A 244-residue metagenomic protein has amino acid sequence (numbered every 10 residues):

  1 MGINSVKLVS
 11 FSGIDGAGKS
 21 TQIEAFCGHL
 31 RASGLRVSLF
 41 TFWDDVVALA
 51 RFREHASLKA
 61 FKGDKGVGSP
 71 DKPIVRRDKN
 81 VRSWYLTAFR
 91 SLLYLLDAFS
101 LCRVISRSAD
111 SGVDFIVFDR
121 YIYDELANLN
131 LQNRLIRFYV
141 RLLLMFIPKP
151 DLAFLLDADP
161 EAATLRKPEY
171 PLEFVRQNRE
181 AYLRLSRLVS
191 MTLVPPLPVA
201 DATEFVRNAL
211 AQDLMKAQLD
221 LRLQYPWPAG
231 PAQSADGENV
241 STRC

Functional and structural regions predicted by a protein language model:
F11: Hydrophobic anchor at the beta1->P-loop junction of P-loop NTPases
I14: P-loop (Walker A) phosphate-binding loop of NTP-binding proteins
K19: Conserved lysine of the Walker
Q22: Hydrophobic positions on the alpha1 helix immediately C-terminal to the Walker A/P-loop
G28-L39: Post-Walker A helix-loop "phosphate-sensing" segment adjacent to the P-loop in P-loop NTPases
D44-L131, F138: ATP-dependent small-molecule kinase phosphotransfer cores that center on conserved nucleotide phosphate-binding segments
F115, R120-R184: A glycine- and Lys/Arg-enriched "phosphate-lid" helix/loop adjacent to the NTP-binding pocket of small-molecule kinases
L165-C244: NTP-dependent small-molecule kinase module
